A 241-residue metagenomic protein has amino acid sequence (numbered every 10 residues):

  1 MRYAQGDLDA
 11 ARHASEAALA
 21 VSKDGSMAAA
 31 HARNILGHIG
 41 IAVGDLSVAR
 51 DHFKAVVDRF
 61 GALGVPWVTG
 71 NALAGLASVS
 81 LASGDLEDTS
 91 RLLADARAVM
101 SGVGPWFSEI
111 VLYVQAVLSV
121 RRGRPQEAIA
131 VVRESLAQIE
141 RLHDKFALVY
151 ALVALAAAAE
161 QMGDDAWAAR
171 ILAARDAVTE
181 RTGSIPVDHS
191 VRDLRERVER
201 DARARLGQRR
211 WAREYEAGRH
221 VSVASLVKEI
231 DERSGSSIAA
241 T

Functional and structural regions predicted by a protein language model:
M1-D7, A28-D45, V56, W67-D85 (+6 more regions): Tandem amphipathic alpha-helical repeat scaffolds
G6, G44, G64, G84 (+6 more regions): Short helix-adjacent coil turns
S15-A17, I35: Membrane-topology and secretion signals of cell-surface/extracellular proteins
A20-M27, D58-V65, A98-W106, G123 (+2 more regions): Short coil/turn linkers that connect adjacent helices within long alpha-helical scaffolds, especially alpha-solenoid
D164-T241: C-terminal non-catalytic interaction modules
